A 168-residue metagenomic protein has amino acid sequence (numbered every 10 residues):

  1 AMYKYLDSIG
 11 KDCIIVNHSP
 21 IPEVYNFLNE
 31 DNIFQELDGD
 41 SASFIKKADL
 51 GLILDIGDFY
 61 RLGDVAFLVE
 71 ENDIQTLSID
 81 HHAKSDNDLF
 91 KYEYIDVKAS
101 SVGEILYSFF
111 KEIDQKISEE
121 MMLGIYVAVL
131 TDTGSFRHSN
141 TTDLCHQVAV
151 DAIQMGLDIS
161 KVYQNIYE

Functional and structural regions predicted by a protein language model:
A1-A48: Anionic-ligand anchoring segments at beta-strand to alpha-helix junctions in alpha/beta enzyme folds, i.e., glycine
A1-D7, D86-E168: A structured phosphate/pyrophosphate-recognition subdomain
G10-K11, I74, L157: Short phosphate-binding/catalytic loops that engage adenosine nucleotides
C13-I15, T76, I125: Hydrophobic/aromatic residues located in beta-strands of well-ordered beta-sheets within soluble catalytic
I15-N17, S78-I79, E119, K161: General beta-strand structural signal in soluble alpha/beta enzymes
H18-S19, G39, L50, L54-G57 (+5 more regions): Fold-independent oxyanion-binding glycine-rich loops and adjacent beta-strand/coil segments at enzyme active sites
I21-V24, E30, D58-R61, V65 (+4 more regions): Glycine-rich, flexible loop/turn motifs
I33-Y92: Active-site cofactor/cluster-binding pocket
